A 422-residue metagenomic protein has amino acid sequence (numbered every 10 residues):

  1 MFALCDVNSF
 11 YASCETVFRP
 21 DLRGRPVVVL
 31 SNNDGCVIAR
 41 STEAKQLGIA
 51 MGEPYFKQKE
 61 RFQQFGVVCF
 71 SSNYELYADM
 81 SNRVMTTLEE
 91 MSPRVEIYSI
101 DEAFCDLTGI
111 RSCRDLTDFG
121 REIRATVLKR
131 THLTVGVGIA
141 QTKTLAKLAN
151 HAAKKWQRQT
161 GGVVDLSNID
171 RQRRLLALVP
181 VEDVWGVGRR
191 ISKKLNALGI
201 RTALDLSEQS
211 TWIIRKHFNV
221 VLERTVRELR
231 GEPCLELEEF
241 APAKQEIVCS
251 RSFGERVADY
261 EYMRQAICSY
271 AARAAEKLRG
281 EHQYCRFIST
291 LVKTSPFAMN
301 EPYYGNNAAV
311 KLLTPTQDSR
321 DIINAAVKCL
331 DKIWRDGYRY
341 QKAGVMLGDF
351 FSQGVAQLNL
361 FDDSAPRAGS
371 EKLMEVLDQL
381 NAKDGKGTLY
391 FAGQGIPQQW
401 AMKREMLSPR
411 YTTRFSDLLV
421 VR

Functional and structural regions predicted by a protein language model:
M1-R227, E236-L237, R367-R422: Gly/Gly-Pro- and Ser/Thr-rich, intrinsically disordered tail segments characteristic of DNA damage-repair and tolerance
F10, N33-C36, S295-A298, F350-G354: Short, charged/polar surface micro-motifs in flexible loops or helix N-caps
R25, V135, R286-I288, A343 (+1 more regions): Change "...and in nucleic-acid phosphodiester-cleaving endonucleases..." to "...and in nucleic-acid processing enzymes
Y98-E102, A140-K143, Q283-F287, Y338-K342: Short Gly/Ser/Thr- and Asp/Glu-enriched loop/turn motifs at secondary-structure junctions
A103-G109, N307-L313, A356-D362: Short, hydrophobic beta-strand segments
S112-R114, M299, S352-L358: Short, charged/polar, Gly/Pro-enriched secondary-structure boundary elements
D183, I191-R339, V355: DNA-contacting surface of Y-family translesion DNA polymerases
V327-K383, G387: C-terminal hydrophobic structural anchor segments that stabilize assembly/packing rather than catalytic chemistry
